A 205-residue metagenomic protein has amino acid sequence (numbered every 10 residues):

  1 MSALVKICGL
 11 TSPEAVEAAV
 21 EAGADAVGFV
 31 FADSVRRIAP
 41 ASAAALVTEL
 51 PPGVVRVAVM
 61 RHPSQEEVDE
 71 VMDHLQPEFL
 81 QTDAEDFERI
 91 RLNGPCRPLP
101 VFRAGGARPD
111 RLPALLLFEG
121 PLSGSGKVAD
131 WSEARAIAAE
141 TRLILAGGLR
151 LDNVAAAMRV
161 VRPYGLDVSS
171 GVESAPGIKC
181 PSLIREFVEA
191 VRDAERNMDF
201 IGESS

Functional and structural regions predicted by a protein language model:
M1-F118, L122-S205: Conserved N-terminal beta1-alpha1 strand-loop-helix module at the mouth
